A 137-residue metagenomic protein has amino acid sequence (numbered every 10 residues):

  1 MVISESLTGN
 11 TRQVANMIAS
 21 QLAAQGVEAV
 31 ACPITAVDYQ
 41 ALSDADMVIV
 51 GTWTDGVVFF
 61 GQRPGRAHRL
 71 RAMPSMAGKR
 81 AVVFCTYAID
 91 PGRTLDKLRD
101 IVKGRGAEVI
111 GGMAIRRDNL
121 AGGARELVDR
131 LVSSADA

Functional and structural regions predicted by a protein language model:
I3-E5, F84: Short hydrophobic segments within beta-strands
N10-Q13, M17-I34, A41-A137: FMN-binding flavodoxin-like domain, especially the glycine-rich phosphate-binding loop
